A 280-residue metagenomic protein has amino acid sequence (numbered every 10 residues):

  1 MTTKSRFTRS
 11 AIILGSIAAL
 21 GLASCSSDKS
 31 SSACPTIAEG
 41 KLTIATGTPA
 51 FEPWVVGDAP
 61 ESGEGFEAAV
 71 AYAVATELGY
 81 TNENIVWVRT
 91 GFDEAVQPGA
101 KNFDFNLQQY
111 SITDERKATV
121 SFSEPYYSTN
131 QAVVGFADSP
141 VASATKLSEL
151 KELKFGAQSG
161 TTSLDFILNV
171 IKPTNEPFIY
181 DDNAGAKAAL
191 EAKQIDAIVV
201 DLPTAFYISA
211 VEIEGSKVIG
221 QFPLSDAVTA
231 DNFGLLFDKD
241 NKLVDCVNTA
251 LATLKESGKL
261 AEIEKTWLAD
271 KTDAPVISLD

Functional and structural regions predicted by a protein language model:
L20-S24: C-terminal motif of bacterial Sec signal peptides marking the signal peptidase cleavage site
S26-D28: Bacterial signal peptide processing site
S32-N106: Extracytoplasmic small-molecule ligand-binding "clamshell" domains of the periplasmic binding protein/Venus flytrap
I44, P49-F51, G63-E77, S111 (+3 more regions): Bilobed "Venus flytrap"/periplasmic-binding protein-like clamshell domains and structurally analogous long
T48, S128-G135, V211-T249, D270-D280: Periplasmic-binding protein-like
A68, A73-E77, T161, D231-D270: Extended ligand-binding regions for polar small-molecule ligands
N84-L147: Acidic, polar ligand-binding/catalytic clefts
E94, Y110-T119, L168-N169, D196-T229: A ligand-binding cleft/hinge motif common to bilobed small-molecule-binding domains
